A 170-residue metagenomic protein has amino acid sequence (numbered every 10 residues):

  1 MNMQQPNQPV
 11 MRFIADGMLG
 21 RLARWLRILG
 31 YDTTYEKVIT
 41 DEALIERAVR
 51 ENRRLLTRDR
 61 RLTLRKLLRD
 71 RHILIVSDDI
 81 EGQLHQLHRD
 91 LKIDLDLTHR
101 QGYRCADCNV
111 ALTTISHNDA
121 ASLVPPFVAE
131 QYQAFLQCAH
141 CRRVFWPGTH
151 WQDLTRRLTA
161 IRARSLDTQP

Functional and structural regions predicted by a protein language model:
M1-R100: Long, charged N-terminal interaction/targeting segments
P9-L29, Q131-A134, P147-L166, P170: Extended interfacial segments that mediate partner engagement and assembly in macromolecular machines
R65-L67, H117, H150: Short glycine-/acidic-enriched loop or helix-start segments at secondary-structure transitions that form or flank
H99-Y103, E130-Q133: Flanking scaffold residues of small Cys/His-coordinated metal-binding clusters
G102, L112, A121: SIR2/sirtuin NAD+-dependent deacylase catalytic core
C105-C108, C138-C141: Short cysteine-rich clusters marking metal-coordination/redox-active sites
V110-H117, W146: Short functional micro-motifs and their immediate structural scaffolds
S122-F135: Short linker/helix segments within small regulatory modules
